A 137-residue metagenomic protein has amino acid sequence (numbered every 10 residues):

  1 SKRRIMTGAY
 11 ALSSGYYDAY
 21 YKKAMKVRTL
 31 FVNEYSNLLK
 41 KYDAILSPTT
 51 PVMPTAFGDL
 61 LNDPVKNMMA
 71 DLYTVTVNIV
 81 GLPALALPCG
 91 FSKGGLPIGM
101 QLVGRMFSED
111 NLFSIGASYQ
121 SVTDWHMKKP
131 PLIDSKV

Functional and structural regions predicted by a protein language model:
K2-N33, K41, P64, I79-V137: Structural helix-boundary/capping segments
Y10, P48-P51: Short, well-ordered beta-to-alpha junction loops that form the rim of enzyme active sites and present histidine/acidic
A19, K23, V27, M53-L72: Short, surface-exposed loop/helix-turn segments at secondary-structure junctions that function as lids/hinges flanking
P51, T55, G94-P97: Short acidic (Asp/Glu) and glycine-rich catalytic loops that position anionic groups and cofactors
